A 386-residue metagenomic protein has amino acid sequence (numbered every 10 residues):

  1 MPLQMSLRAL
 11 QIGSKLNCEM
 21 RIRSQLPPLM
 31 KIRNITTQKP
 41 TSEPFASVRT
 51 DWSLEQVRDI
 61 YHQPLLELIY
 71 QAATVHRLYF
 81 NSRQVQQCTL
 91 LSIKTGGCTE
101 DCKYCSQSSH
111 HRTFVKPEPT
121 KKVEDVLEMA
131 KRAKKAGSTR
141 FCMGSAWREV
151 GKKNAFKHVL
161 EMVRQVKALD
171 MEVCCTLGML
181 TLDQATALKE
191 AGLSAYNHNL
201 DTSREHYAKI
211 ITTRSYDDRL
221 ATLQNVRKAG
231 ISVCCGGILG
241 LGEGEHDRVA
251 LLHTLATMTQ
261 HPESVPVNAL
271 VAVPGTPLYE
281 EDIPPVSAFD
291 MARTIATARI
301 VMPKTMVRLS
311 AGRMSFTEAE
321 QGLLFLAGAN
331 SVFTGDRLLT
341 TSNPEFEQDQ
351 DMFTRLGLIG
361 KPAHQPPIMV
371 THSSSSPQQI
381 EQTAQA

Functional and structural regions predicted by a protein language model:
P2, C18, C98, C102 (+5 more regions): Functionally engaged cysteine thiol sites
P2-S82, A256-A386: Auxiliary Fe-S-binding modules of radical SAM enzymes
H62, Y70-H111, E118-G144, S194 (+1 more regions): N-terminal pre-triad scaffold of radical SAM enzymes
N81-V85, A136-T139, L169-M171, A191 (+2 more regions): Short coil/turn connectors at secondary-structure junctions
V85-T89, F141, V173-C175, Y196-H198 (+4 more regions): Hydrophobic faces of well-ordered beta-strands that scaffold small-molecule active sites in alpha/beta enzyme cores
Q86-K116, E205-Y207, Q224, G230-I238 (+1 more regions): N-terminal small/glycine-rich loop or linker at the start of catalytic domains across soluble metabolic enzymes
L91-K94, L177, R313, L338: Structured beta->alpha junctions
H111-R132, A136, G144-I231, I238-H261 (+1 more regions): Conserved non-cysteine loop/helix-boundary elements of the Radical SAM core domain that shape
